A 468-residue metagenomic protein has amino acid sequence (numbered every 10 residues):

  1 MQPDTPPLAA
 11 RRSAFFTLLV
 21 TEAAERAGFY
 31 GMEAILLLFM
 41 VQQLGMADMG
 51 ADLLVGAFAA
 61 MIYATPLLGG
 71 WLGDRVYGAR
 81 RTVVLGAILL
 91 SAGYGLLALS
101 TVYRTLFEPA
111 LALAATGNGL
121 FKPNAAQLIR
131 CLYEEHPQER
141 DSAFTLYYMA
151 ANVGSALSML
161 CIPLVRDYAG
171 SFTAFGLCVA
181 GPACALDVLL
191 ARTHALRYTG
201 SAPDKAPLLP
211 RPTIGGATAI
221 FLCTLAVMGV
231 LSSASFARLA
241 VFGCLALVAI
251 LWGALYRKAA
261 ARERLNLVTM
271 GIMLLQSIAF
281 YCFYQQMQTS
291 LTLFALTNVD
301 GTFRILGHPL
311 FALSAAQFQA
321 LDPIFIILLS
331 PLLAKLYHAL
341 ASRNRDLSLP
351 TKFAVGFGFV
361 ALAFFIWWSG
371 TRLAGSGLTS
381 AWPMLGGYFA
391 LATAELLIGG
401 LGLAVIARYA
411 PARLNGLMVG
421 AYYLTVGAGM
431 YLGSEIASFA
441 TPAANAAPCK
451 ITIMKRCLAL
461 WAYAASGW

Functional and structural regions predicted by a protein language model:
M1-S13, E135, P163-T292, L296-T302 (+1 more regions): Intracellular loop-helix junctions on the cytosolic face of multi-pass helical membrane proteins
A23, G93, R104-F121, L274 (+1 more regions): Hydrophobic core of transmembrane alpha-helices in multi-pass small-molecule transporters, especially MFS/SLC-type
M32-D52, M287-Q317: Short amphipathic helix-loop junctions that connect adjacent transmembrane helices in Major Facilitator Superfamily/SLC
G56-D74, K122, A156-S158, A320-Y337 (+1 more regions): Central cavity-lining transmembrane alpha-helices of secondary-active solute carriers, predominantly the Major
I62, E139-M159, R166, V179-A185 (+4 more regions): Glycine-rich segments within core transmembrane alpha-helices of 12-TM secondary carriers
R75-A87, H136, E263, A339-G358: Cytoplasmic membrane-interface "Motif A"-like loop-to-helix N-cap segments of 12-TM Major Facilitator Superfamily
L85-T105, V355-S376: C-terminal ends and interior cores of transmembrane alpha-helices in multi-pass membrane transporters/permeases
L120-E134, L396-P411: Intracellular juxtamembrane helix-capping segments at the cytosolic ends of symmetry-related transmembrane helices
